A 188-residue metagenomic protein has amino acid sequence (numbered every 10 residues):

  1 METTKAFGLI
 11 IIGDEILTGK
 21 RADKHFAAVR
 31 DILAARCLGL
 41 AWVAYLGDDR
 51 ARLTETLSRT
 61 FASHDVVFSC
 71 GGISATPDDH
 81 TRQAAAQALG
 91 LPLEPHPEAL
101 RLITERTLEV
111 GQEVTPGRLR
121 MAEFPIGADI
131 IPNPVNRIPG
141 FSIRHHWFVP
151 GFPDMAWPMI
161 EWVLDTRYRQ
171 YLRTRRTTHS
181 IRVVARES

Functional and structural regions predicted by a protein language model:
E2-V43: Glycine-rich phosphate/diphosphate-binding loop of Rossmann-like nucleotide-binding domains
T4-I11, T56-D65, R137-S142: Short, hydrophobic/aliphatic alpha-helical segments
L9-I12, I16-T18, V66-G72, W147-V149: Short glycine-rich or small-residue beta-strand-to-loop segments that form or flank ligand, phosphate, metal/Fe-S
E15, R21, I73-T76, H80 (+1 more regions): Gly/Ser/Thr-rich beta-alpha loop segments that engage phosphate groups in nucleotides
R21-H25, D48-R52, N133: Short secondary-structure boundary/capping elements
R30-A88, E94, L108: N-terminal small/polar loop signature for handling phosphorylated ligands or for N-terminal nucleophile
R52, D79-Y171: Proline/glycine-rich low-complexity loops and linkers
Y171-R186: Short glycine-/aliphatic-rich beta-strand segments at the starts of folded cytosolic domains
